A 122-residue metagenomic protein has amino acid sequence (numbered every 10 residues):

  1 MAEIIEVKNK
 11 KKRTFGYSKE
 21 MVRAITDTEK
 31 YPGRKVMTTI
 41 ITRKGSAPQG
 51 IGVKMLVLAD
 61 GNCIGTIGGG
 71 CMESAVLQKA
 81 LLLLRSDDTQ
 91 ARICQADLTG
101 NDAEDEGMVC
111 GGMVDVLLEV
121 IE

Functional and structural regions predicted by a protein language model:
A2-E122: Segments forming oxygen-rich coordination pockets for charged ligands
